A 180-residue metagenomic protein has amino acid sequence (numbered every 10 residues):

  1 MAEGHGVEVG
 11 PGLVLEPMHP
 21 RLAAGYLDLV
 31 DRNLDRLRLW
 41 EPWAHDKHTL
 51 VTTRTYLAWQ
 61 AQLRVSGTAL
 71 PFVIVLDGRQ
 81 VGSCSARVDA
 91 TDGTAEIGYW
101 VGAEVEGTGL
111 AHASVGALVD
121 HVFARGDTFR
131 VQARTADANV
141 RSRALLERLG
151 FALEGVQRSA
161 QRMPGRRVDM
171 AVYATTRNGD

Functional and structural regions predicted by a protein language model:
M1-G25, L29-R36, P71-D180: Acyl-donor (CoA/ACP) binding surface of acyl/acetyltransferases
M18, L29, H45-T52, S66: Generic, well-ordered alpha-helical segments
D35-A58: Conserved GNAT-fold acetyl-CoA-binding loop/helix
A44-K47, A58-V73: A short helix-loop-beta-strand connector motif used in the catalytic cores of GNAT acetyltransferases and, in some
